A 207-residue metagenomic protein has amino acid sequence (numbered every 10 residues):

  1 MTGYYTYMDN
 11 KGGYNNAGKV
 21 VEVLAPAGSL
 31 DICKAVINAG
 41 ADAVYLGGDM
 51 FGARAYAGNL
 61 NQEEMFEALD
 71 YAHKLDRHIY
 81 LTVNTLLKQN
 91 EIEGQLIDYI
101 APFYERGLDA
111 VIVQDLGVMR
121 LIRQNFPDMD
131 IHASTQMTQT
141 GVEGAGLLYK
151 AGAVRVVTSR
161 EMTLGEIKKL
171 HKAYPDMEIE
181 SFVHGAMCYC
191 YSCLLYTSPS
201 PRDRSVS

Functional and structural regions predicted by a protein language model:
E22-A43: N-terminal basic/disordered segments at the start of proteins
V23-A25, V44-L46, I79-V83, V111 (+3 more regions): Hydrophobic faces of well-ordered beta-strands that scaffold small-molecule active sites in alpha/beta enzyme cores
V36, D115, L148, S181: Conserved, mostly hydrophobic/aromatic
Y45-E63, V83-E91: Glycine-rich, proline-tolerant flexible connector loops at the mouths of alpha/beta enzymes
Y56-M65, L116-I122, E161-Y174: Active-site-adjacent beta->alpha loops and helix N-cap segments on the catalytic face of soluble alpha/beta enzymes
Q62-Y80, I122-D128, A173-I179: Alpha-helix-loop-beta-strand connector modules within alpha/beta enzyme cores
R77, L81-R106, A110-L147: N-terminal active-site wall of soluble small-molecule enzyme domains
Y196-S207: Single conserved hydrophobic/aromatic residue that forms the stacking wall/gate of nucleotide- or nucleobase-binding
